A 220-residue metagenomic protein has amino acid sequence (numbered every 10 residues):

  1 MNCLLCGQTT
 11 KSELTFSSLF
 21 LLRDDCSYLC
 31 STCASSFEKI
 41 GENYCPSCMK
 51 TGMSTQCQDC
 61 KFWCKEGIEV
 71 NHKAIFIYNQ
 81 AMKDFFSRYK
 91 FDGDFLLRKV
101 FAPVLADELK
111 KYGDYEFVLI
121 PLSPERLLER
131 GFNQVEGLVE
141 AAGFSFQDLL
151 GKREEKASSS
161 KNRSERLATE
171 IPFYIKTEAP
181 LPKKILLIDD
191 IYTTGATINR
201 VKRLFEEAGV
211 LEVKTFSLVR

Functional and structural regions predicted by a protein language model:
M1-R220: Glycine-rich phosphate/pyrophosphate-handling loop used in enzymes and phosphotransfer proteins
